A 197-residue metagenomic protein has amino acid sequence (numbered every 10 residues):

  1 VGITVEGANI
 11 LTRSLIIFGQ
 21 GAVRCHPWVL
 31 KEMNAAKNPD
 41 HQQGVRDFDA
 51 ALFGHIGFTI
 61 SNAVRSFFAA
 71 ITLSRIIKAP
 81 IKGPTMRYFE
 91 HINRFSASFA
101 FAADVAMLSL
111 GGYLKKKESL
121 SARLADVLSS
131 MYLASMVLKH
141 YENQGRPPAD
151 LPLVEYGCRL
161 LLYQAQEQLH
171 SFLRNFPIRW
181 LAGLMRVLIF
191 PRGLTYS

Functional and structural regions predicted by a protein language model:
V1-S197: Flavin-dependent oxidoreductase catalytic core characteristic of acyl-CoA dehydrogenase/oxidase-like enzymes
